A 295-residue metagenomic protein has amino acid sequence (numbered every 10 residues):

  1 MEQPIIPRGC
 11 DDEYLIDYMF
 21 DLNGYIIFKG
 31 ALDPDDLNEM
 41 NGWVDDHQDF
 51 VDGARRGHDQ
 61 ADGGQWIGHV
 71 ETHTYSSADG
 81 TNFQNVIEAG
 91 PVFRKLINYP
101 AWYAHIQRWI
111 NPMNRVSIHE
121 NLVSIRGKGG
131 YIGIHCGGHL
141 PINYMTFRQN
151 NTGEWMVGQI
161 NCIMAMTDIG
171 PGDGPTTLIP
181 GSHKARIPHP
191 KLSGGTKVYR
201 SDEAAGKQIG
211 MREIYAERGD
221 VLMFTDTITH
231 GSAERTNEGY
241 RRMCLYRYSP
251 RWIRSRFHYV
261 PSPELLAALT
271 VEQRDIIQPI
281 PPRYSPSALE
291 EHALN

Functional and structural regions predicted by a protein language model:
M1-L22, K29-R148: Non-heme Fe(II)-dependent double-stranded beta-helix
E2-I6, F50, A54, H58 (+3 more regions): Non-heme Fe(II)/2-oxoglutarate
Y18, W155-Q159, I169-T229: Double-stranded beta-helix
Y103, Q107-V116, T152-M156, M166-D173: Secondary-structure boundary elements
E120, C136-G138, I160, M164-D168 (+1 more regions): Short, structured patches in soluble enzyme cores that scaffold and shape functional sites
I125-R126, I179-R186, R247-I253: Short edge-strand/loop segments of extracellular domains
G129-G137, N143-T146, G172-G181, I187-K191 (+1 more regions): A short secondary-structure junction signal
M145-T152, I209-G210: Short, P/G- and charge-enriched loop/turn segments at secondary-structure junctions
